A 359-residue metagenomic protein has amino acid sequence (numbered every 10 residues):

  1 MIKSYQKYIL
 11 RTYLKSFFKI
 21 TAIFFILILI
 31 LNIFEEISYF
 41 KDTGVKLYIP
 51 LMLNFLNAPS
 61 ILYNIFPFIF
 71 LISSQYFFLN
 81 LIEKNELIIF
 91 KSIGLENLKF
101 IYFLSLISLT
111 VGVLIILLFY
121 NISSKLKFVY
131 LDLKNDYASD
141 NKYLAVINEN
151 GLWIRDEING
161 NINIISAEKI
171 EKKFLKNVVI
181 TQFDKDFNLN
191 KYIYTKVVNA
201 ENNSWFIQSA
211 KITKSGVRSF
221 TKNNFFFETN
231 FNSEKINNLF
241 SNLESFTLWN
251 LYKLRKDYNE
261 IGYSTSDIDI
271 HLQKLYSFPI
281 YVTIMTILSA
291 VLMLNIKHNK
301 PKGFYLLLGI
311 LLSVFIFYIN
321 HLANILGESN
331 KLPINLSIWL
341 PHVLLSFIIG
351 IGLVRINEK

Functional and structural regions predicted by a protein language model:
M1-N159, S233-K359: Transmembrane alpha-helices
L126-S139, K169-D269: Soluble non-transmembrane domains of integral membrane proteins
N148, N161, Y192-Y194: Residues that act as N-cap/strand-start positions at coil-to-secondary-structure junctions
N159-G160, D184: Membrane-proximal stem/loop segments at transmembrane-domain junctions that anchor or position
N163-S166: A short beta-strand signature within small-molecule sensing/ligand-binding domains used in signal transduction
